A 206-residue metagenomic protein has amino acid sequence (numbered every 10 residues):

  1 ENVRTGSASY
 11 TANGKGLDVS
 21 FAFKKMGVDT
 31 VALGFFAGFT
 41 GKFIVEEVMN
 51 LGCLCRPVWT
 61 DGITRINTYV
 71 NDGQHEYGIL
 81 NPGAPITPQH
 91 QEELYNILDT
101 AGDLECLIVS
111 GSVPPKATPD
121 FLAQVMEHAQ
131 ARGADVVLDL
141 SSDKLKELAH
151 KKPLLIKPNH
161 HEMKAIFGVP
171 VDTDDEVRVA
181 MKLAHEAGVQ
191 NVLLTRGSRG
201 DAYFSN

Functional and structural regions predicted by a protein language model:
R4-I63: Substrate-binding N-lobe of the ribokinase-like
D29, L104-E105, L154, Q190: Short acidic/polar active-site loop segments enriched in Thr and Asp
D29, N50, L54-C55, T87-L98 (+1 more regions): Small-residue (G/A/S/T)-rich helix-start motifs and N-terminal tracts that mark the onset
G34-F35, W59-T60, Y69-N71, L80 (+3 more regions): Short beta-strand segments
V70-L104: Conserved phosphate-binding/catalytic loop of the ribokinase/pfkB sugar-kinase fold
G78-L80, L104-S112, D139, K157-E162: Short beta-strands and strand-loop turn motifs
G78-P88, V109-K116, Q130-D135, F167-P170: Flexible, glycine/proline-enriched loop segments at strand-loop-helix junctions that form or flank small-ligand binding
D120-S205: Conserved phosphate/ATP/ADP-binding segment of small-molecule kinases
